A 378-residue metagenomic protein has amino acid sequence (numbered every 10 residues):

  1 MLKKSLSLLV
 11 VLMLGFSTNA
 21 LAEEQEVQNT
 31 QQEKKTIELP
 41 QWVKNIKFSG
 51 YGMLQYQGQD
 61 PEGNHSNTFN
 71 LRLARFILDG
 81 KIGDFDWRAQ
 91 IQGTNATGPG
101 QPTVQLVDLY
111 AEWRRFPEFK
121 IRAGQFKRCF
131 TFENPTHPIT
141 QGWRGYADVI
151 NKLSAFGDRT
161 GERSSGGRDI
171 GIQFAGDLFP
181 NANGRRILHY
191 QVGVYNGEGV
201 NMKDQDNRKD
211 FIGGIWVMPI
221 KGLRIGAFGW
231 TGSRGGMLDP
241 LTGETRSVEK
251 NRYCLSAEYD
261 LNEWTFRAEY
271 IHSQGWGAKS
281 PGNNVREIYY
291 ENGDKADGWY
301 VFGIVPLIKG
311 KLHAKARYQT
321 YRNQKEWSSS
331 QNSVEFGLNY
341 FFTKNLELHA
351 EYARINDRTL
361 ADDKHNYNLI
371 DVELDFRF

Functional and structural regions predicted by a protein language model:
L2-Y56, F378: N-terminal periplasmic/intermembrane-space "pro-region" immediately following the signal or transit peptide
G15-F16, F85, P281: Hydrophobic alpha-helical membrane context
E26-V27, P61-N64, Y110-R114, R122-Q125 (+3 more regions): Outer-membrane beta-barrel pore domains
K35-G197, Q205-F211, W216-I225, F302-K315 (+2 more regions): Outer membrane beta-barrel
L54, R128, N201, W230 (+1 more regions): Short, electropositive, low-hydrophobicity segments enriched in small/polar residues
G161, M202, Y290: Charge-dense, low-complexity intrinsically disordered segments
G193-M202, G236-L241: Active-site-proximal beta-alpha loop/turn segments in soluble metabolic enzymes
